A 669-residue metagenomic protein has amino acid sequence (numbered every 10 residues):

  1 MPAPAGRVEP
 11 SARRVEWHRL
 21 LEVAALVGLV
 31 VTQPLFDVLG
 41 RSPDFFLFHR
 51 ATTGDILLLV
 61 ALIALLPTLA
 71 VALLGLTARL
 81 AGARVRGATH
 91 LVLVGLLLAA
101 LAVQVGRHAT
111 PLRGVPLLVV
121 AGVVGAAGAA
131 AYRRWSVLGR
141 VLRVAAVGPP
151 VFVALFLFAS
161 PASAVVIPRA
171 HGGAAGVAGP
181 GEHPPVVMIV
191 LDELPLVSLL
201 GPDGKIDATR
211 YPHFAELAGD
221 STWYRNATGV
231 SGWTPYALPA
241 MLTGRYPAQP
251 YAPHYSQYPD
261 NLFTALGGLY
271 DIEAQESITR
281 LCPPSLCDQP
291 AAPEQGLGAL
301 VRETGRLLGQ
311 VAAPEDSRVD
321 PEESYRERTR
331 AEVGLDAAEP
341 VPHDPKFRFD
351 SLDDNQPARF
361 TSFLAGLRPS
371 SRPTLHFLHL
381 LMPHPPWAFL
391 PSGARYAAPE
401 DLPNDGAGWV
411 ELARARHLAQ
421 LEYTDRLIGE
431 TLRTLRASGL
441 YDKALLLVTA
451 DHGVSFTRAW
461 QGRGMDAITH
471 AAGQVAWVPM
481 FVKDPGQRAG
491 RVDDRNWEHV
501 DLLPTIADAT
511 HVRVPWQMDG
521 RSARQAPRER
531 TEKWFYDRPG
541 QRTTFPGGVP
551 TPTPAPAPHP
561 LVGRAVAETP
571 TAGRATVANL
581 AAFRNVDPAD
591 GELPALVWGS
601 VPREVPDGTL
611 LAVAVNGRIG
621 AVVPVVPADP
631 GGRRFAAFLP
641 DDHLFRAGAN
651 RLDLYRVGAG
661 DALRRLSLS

Functional and structural regions predicted by a protein language model:
P2-S669: Catalytic domains that recognize anionic headgroups
